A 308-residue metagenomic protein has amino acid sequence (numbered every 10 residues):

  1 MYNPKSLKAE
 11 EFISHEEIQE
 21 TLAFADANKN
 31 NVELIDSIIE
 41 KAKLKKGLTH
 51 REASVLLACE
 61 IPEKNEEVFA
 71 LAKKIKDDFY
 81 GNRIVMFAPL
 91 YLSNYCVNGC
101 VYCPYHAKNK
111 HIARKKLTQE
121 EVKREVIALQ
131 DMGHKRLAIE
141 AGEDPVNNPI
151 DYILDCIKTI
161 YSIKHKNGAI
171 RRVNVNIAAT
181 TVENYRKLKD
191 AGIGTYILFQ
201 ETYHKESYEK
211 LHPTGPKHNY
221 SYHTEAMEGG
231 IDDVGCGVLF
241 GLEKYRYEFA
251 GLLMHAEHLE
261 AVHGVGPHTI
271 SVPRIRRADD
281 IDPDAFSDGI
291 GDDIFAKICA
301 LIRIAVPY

Functional and structural regions predicted by a protein language model:
M1-L90: Flexible, acidic/Gly-rich N-terminal and inter-domain linker regions that tether and position cofactor-handling modules
K41, I75, L129-M132, I163 (+3 more regions): Change "in soluble alpha/beta enzymes" to "in soluble alpha/beta proteins
K45, A72, C100, I139 (+4 more regions): Conserved, mostly hydrophobic/aromatic
K46, L90, N94-C96, P104 (+4 more regions): Short, small-residue-rich loop/turn micro-motifs
K73-K74, K158, A300: Active-site phosphate/pyrophosphate- and oxyanion-stabilizing loops and adjacent acidic/basic residues in soluble
G81, V85-E121: Canonical Radical SAM [4Fe-4S] cluster-binding loop centered on the CxxxCxxC motif and its immediate flanking residues
A107-R124, L129-G229, D233-C236, F240-L242 (+1 more regions): Core AdoMet radical
L242, R246-A250, E257-V306: Radical SAM enzyme [4Fe-4S]-AdoMet core and its adjacent flexible, acidic and glycine-rich loops/tails across
